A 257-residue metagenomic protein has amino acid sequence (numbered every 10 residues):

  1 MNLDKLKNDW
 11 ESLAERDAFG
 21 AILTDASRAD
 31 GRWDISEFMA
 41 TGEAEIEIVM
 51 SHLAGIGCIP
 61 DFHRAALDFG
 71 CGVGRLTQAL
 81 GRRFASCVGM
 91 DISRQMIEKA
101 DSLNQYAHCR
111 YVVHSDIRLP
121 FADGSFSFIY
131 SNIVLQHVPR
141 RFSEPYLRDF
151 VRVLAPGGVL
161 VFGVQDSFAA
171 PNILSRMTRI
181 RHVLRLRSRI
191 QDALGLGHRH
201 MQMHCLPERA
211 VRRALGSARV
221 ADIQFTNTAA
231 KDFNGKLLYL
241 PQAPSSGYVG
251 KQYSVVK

Functional and structural regions predicted by a protein language model:
M1-W33: N-terminal, positively charged/glycine-rich alpha-helical extensions of SAM-dependent methyltransferases
A40-R64: Conserved alpha-helix/loop element of class I SAM-dependent methyltransferases that forms part of the SAM/SAH-binding
L67, V73-R118: Class I SAM-dependent methyltransferase SAM/SAH-binding core
I117-I129: A short acidic, Gly/Pro-enriched loop at the edge of an enzyme's catalytic core that lines a small-molecule cofactor
V138, G195-R209: Acceptor-substrate binding/catalytic loop of class I
E144-P156: A short glycine-rich, Lys/Arg-flanked "PGG" loop and its adjoining helix->strand segment in the class I
G157-V164: Conserved beta-strand signature within the Rossmann-like core of class I S-adenosyl-L-methionine
V220-K231: Conserved S-adenosyl-L-methionine
